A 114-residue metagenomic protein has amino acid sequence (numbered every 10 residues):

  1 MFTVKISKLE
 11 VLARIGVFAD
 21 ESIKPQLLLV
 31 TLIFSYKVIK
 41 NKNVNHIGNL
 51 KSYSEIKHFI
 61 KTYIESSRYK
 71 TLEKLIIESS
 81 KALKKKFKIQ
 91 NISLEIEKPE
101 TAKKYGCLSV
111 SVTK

Functional and structural regions predicted by a protein language model:
M1-K114: N-terminal, polar/charged subdomain of small-to-medium soluble alpha/beta proteins
